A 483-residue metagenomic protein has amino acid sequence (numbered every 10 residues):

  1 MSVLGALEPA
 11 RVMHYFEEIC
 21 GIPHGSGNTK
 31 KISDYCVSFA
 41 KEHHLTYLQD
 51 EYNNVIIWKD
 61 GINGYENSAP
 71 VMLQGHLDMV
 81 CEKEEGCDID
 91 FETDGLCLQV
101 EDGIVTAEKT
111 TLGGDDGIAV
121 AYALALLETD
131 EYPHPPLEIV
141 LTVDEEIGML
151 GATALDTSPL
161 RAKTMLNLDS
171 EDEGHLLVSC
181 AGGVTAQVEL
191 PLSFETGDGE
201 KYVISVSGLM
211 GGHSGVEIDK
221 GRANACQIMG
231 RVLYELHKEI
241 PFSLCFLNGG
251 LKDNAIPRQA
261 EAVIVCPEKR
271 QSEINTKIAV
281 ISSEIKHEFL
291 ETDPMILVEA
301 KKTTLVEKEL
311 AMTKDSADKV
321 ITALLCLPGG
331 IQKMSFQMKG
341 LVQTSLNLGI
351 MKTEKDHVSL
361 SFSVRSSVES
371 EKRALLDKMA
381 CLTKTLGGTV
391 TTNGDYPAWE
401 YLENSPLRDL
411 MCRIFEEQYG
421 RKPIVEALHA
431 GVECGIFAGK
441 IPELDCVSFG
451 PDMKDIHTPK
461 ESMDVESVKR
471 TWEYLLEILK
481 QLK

Functional and structural regions predicted by a protein language model:
V3-I104: Acidic/His- and Gly-rich active-site-bordering loop/insert found across diverse amide/peptide-bond hydrolases
V12, F336, Q343-D356, K422-E477: Zn-dependent metallopeptidase/amidohydrolase metal-coordination segment
E17-G21, V263, L297-L310, N347-M351 (+2 more regions): A short beta-alpha structural unit
Y65-I147, A152-K163, D198-K201, K314 (+3 more regions): Active-site metal-coordination/substrate-binding segment of hydrolases, especially metallo-dependent peptidases
P135-A225, L233, H237: Fold-level recognition of mixed alpha/beta catalytic cores in primary-metabolism enzymes, strongest
S158, R222-E239, P267-Q271, D318-L325 (+4 more regions): His/Asp/Glu-rich mid-to-C-terminal helical/loop segments that flank catalytic regions of hydrolases
E195-G199, I218-N248, E268-S345, K384: Acidic-enriched catalytic cores of C-N bond-cleaving enzymes acting on peptides and small amides
N224-Q227, R231-L247, Y401-L444: Active-site-adjacent substrate-binding region of metalloamidase/peptidase-like peptide-processing proteins
